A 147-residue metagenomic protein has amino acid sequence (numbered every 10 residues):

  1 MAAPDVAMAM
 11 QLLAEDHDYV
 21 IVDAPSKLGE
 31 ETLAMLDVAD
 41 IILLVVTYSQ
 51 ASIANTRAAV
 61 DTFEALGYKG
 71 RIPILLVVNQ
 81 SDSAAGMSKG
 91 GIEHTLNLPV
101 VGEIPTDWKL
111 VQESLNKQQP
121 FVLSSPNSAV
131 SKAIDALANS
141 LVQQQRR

Functional and structural regions predicted by a protein language model:
M1-A2, P126: Short, solvent-exposed loop/turn segments at secondary-structure boundaries
A2-T106, E113: Conserved catalytic-core segment of NTP-binding enzymes
L66-G67, Q118, V142: Glycine-centered secondary-structure boundary/capping sites
G70-V77, N127-L137: Short, basic, helix/turn surface patches
S114-A133: C-terminal boundary of histidine-terminating zinc-finger modules
A138, Q143-R147: Acidic-aromatic/histidine active-site loop/patch
